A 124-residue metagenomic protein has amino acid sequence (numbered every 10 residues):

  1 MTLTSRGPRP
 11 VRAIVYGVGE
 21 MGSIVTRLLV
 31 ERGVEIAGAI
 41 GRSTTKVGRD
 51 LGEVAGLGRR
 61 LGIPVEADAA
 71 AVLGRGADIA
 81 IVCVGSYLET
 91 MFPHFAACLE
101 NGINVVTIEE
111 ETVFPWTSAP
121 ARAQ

Functional and structural regions predicted by a protein language model:
M1-N101: N-terminal glycine-/serine-/threonine-rich beta1-alpha1-beta2 phosphate-ribose binding loop of Rossmann-like
G17, I108-E109: A secondary-structure boundary/capping signal
T90-F92, A96-A97, E109-Q124: Rossmann-fold NAD(P)-binding glycine/threonine-rich loop
N104-V106: A short hydrophobic/small-residue beta-strand
